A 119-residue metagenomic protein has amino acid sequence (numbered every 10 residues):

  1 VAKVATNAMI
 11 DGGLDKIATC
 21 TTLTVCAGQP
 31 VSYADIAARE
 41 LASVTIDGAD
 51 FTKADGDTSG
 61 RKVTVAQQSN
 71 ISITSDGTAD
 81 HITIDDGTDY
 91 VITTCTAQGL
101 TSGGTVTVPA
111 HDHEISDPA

Functional and structural regions predicted by a protein language model:
V1-D80, D86-A119: Small cysteine-rich, disulfide-bonded extracellular modules of the LU/uPAR three-finger superfamily and closely related
